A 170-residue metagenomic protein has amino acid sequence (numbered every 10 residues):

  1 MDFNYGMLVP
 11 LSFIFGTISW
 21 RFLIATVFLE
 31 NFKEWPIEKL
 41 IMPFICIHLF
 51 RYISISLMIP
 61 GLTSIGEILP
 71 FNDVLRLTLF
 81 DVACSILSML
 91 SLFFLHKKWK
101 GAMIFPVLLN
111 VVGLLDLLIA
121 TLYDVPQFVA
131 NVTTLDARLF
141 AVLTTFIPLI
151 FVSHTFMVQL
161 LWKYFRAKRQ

Functional and structural regions predicted by a protein language model:
F3-Y5, E67-L79, F105-P106, A130-L143: Non-cytosolic membrane-interface motifs at loop->transmembrane helix junctions
L11-I24, A83-S91, T144-L160: Hydrophobic cores of alpha-helical transmembrane segments in multi-pass inner/ER membrane proteins, independent
L11-N72: A glycine-rich, hydrophobic loop/mini-helix early in the fold
V27-I41, F94-I104, F165-Q170: Membrane-interface helix-boundary motifs at transmembrane edges
I53-I65, L115-T133: C-terminal ends of transmembrane alpha-helices and the immediately adjacent extracellular/lumenal or cytosolic loop
S54-P106: Membrane-proximal helix-loop-helix units in multi-pass membrane proteins
F80, C84-S88, F105-V125, F146-I150: Hydrophobic alpha-helical membrane segments
L117-Q127, A137-K168: C-terminal transmembrane-bundle signature of multipass membrane proteins, characterized by strong activation on
